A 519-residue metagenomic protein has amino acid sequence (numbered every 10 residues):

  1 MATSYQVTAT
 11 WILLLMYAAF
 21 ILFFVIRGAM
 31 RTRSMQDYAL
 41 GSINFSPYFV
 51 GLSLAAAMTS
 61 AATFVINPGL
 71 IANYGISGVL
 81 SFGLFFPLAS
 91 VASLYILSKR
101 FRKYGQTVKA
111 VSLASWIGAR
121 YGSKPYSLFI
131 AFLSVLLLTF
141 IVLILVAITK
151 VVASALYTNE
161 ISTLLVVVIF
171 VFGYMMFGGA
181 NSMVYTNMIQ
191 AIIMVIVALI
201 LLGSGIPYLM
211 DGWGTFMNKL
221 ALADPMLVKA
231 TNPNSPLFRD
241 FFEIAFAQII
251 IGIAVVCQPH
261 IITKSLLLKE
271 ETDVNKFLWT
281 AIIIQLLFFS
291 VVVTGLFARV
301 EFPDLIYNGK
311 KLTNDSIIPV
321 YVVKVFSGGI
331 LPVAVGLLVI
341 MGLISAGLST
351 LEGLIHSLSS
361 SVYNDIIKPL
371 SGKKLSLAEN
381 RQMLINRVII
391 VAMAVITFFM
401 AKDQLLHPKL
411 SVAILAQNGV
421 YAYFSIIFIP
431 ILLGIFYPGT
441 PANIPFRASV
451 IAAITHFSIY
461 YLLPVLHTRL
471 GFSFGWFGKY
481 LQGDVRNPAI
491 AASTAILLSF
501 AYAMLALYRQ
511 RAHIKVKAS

Functional and structural regions predicted by a protein language model:
M1-S519: Membrane-embedded helix-loop-helix hairpins and adjacent transmembrane boundary segments in multi-pass transporters
